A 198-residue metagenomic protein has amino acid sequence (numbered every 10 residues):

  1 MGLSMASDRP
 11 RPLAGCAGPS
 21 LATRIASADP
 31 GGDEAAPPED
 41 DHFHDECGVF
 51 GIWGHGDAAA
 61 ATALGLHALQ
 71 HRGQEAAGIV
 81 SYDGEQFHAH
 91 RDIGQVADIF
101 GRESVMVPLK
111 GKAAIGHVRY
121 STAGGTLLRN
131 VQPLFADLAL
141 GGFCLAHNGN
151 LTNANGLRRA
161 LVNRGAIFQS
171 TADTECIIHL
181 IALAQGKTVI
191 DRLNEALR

Functional and structural regions predicted by a protein language model:
G2-R198: Conserved short alpha-helical segments that host acidic/polar catalytic motifs at enzyme active sites
